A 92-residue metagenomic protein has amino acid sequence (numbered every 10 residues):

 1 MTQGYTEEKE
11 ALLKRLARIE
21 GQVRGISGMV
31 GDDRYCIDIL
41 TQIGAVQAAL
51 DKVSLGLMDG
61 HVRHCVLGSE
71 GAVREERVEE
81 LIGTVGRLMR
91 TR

Functional and structural regions predicted by a protein language model:
M1-R92: Solvent-exposed interaction patches of small proteins and small membrane subunits
